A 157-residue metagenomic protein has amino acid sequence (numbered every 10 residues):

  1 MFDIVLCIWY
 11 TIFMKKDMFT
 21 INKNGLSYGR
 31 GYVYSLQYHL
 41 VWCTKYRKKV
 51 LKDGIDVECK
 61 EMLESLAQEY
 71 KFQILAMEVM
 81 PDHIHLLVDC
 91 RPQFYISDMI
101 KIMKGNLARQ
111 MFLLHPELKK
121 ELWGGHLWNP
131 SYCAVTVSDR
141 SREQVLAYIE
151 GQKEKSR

Functional and structural regions predicted by a protein language model:
F2-R157: Basic nucleic-acid-binding interfaces
